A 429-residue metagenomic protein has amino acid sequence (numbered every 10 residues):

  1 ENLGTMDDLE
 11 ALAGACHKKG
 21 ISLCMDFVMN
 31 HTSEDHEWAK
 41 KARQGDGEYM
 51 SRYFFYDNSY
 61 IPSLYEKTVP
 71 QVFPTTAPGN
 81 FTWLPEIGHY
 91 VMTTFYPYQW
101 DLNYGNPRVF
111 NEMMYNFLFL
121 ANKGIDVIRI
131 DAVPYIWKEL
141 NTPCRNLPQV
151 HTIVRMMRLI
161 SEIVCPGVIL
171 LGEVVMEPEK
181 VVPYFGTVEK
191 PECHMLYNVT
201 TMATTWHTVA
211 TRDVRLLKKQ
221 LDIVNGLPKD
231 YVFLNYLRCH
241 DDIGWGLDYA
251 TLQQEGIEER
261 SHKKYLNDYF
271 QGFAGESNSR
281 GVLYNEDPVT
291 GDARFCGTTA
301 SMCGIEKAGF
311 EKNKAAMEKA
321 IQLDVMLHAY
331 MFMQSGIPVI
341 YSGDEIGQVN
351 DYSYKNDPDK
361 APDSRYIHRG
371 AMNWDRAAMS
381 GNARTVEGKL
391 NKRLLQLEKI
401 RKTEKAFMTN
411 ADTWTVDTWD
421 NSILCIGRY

Functional and structural regions predicted by a protein language model:
E1-Y429: Active-site and adjacent substrate-binding regions of carbohydrate-active enzymes
